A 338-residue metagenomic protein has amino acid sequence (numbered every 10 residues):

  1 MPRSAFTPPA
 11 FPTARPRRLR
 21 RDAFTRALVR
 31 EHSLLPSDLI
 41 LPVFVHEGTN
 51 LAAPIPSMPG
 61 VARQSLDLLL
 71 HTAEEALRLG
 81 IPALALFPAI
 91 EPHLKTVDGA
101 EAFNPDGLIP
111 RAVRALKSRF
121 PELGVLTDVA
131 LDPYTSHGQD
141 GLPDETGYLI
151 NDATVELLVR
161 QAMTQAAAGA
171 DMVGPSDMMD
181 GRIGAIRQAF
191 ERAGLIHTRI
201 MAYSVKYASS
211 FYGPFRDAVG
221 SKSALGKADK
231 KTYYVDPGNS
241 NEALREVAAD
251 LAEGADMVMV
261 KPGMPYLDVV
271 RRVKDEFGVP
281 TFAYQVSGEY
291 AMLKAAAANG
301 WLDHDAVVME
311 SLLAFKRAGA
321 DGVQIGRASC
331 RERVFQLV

Functional and structural regions predicted by a protein language model:
P2-A10, D22, E31-I40, H46-R331: Alpha/beta enzyme core
P12-R18: Exposed beta-strand/loop interface patches that mediate assembly or binding
R15, R30-E31: N-terminal intrinsically disordered, cationic/polar leader segments that include organellar targeting peptides
E332-V338: Positively charged, low-complexity/disordered segments
